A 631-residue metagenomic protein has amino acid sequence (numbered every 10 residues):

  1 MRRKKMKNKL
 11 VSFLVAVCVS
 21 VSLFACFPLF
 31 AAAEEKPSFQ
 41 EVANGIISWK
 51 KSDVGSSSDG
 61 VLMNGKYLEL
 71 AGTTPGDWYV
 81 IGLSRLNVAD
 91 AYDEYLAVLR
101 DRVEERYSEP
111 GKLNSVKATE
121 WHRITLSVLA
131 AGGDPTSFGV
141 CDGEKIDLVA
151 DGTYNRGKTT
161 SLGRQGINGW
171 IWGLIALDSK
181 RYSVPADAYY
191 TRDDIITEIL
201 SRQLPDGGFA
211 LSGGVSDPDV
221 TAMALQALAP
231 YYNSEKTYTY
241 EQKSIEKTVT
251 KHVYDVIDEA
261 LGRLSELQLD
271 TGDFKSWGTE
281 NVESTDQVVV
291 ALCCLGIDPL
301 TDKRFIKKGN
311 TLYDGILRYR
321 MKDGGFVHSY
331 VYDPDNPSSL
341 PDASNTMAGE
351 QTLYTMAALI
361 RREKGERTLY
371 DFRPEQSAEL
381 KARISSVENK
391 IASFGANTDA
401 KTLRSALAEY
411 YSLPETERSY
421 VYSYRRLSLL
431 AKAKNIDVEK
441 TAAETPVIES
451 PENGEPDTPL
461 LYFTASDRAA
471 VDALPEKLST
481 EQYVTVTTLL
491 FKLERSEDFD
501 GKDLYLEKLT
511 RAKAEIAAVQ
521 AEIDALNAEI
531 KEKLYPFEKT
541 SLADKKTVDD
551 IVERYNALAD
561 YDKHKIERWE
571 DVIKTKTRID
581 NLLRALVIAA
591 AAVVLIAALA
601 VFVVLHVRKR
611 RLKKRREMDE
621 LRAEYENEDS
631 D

Functional and structural regions predicted by a protein language model:
A16-C26: Bacterial N-terminal signal peptides
F24-S38, L605-R608: Sec-dependent signal peptide cleavage junction
A32-S48, H328-A382, K440-V447, E620-L621: Terminal, non-catalytic domain-edge segments
G60-D90, L113-S137, T160-R192, L204-E259 (+3 more regions): An alpha-helical repeat/solenoid feature that recognizes helix-turn-helix modules
K381, K432-A465: Ser/Thr/Gly/Pro-rich low-complexity, disordered linker/stalk segments of secreted and cell-surface proteins
F394-N435, D467-K513, Y535-K576: Amphipathic, non-membrane alpha-helical rod segments
A585-L605: Selective detector of the "anchor" transmembrane alpha-helix that sits immediately C-terminal
R610-D631: Cytoplasmic C-terminal tails of single-pass
